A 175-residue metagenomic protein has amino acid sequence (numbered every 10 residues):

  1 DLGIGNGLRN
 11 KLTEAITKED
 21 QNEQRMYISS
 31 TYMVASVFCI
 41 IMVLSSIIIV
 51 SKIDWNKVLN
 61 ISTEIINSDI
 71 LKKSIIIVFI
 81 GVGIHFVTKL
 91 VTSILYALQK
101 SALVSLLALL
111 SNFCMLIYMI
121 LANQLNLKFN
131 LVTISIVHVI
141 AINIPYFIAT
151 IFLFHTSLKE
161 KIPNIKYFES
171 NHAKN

Functional and structural regions predicted by a protein language model:
D1, N10, F38, I77-G81 (+3 more regions): Alpha-helical transmembrane segments of multi-pass integral membrane proteins
D1-I16, A35-M42, I80-T88, P145-I148: Small-residue-rich midsections of specific transmembrane alpha-helices
N22-V37, A173: Interfacial transmembrane-helix starts/ends
Y32-L59, I77, I117-L121, F147-I148: Alpha-helical transmembrane segments of multi-pass membrane transport and lipid-handling proteins
V34, K72-I77, K100-V104, T133 (+1 more regions): Short alpha-helical transmembrane interface motifs in multi-pass membrane proteins
I48-S51, S62-T88, L110, I117 (+2 more regions): Alpha-helical transmembrane segments of multi-pass membrane proteins
I61-E64, L127-V137, A149-N175: Interhelical loop/hinge segments that connect adjacent transmembrane helices in multipass membrane
L98-A102, L106, L110-F147, I151: Membrane-interface helix-loop junctions in multi-pass transport and translocation proteins
